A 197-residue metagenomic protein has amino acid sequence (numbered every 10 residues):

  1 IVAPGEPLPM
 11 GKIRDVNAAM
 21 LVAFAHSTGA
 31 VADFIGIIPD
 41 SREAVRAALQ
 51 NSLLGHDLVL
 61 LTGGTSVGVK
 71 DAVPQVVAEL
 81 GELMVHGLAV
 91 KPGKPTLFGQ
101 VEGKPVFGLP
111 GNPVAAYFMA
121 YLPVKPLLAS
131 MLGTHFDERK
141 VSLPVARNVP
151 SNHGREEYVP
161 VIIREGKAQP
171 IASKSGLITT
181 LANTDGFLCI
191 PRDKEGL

Functional and structural regions predicted by a protein language model:
I1, G64-V67, G111: Short glycine-rich anion-binding loops that position phosphate/pyrophosphate groups of nucleotides and phosphorylated
I1-L61: Phosphate-binding glycine-rich loops and their immediate beta-loop-alpha structural context
P4-G11, S66-P74: Glycine/threonine-rich flexible loop motifs
E6-P7, I37-D40, G64-T65, E82 (+1 more regions): Short, ordered loop/turn segments at secondary-structure junctions
F24-A25, L58, A72-A78, L88-A89: N-terminal intrinsically disordered, low-complexity, charge/repeat-rich segments that act as generic
A47, D71-A72, F118-L122: Generic recognition of short, well-ordered alpha-helical segments
L58-V73, L83: Glycine-rich beta-strand-to-loop/alpha-helix junction loops that act as flexible
A78-L197: Flexible glycine/proline-rich
